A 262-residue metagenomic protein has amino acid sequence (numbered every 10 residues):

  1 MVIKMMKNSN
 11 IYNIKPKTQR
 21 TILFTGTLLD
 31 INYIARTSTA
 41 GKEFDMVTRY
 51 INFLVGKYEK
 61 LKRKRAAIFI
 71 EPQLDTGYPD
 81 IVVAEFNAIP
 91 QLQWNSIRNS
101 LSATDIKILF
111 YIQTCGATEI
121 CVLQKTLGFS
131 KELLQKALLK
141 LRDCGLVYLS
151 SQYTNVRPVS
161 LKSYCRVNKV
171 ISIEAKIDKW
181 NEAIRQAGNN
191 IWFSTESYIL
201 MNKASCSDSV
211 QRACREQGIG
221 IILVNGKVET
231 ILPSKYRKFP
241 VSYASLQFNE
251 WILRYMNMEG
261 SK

Functional and structural regions predicted by a protein language model:
I3-T18, I34-A35, D75, I89-K107 (+5 more regions): Non-catalytic C-terminal interaction segments of nucleic acid-processing enzymes
P16-L28, E174-I184: An N-terminal amphipathic alpha-helical segment
K17, L23-I89, S100-A103, K107-T154 (+1 more regions): Acidic-basic catalytic patches of nuclease active cores, encompassing PD-(D/E)XK and other metal-cofactor nuclease
A35-S38, C144-Y153, R166-D178, V241-Y243: Glycine-rich phosphate-binding "P-loop"
D45, T76, A103, L133-K136 (+3 more regions): Short, well-structured alpha-helical interface segments that form or flank functional binding sites
V83-L92, L146, L161-S172, W180-A183 (+1 more regions): Active-site beta-strand-loop-beta-strand hairpin of nuclease catalytic cores that positions key catalytic residues
K179-W180, S194-K227: Nucleic-acid nuclease catalytic cores
